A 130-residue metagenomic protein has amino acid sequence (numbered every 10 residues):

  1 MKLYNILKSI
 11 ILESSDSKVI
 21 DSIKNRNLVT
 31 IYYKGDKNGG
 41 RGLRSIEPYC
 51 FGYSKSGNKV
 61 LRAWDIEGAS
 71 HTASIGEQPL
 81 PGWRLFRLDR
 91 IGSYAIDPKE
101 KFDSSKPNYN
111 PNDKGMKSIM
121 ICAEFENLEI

Functional and structural regions predicted by a protein language model:
K2-S14: Proteolytic processing junctions in secreted/extracellular precursors, especially proprotein convertase/trypsin-like
L12-I130: Core beta-strand-centered patch of the WYL/Sm-like small regulatory domain
